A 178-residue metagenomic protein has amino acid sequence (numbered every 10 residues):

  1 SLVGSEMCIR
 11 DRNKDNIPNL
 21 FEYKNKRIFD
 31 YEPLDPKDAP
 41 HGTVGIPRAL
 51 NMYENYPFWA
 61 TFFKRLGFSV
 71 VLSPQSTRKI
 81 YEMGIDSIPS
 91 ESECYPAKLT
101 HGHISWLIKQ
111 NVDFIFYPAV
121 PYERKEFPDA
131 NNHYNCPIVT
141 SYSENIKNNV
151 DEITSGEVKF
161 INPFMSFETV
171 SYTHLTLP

Functional and structural regions predicted by a protein language model:
L2-I9, T176-P178: Short, small-residue-biased leader/transition segments that mark boundaries at the very start of proteins
L20-P36, F164-L175: A charged, amphipathic alpha-helical module
D35-V44: A short, charged/proline- and glycine-enriched loop that marks the coil->beta-strand transition at the N-terminal
T43, D113-F114: Structural motif
Y56-F58, E82-D86, K125-Y134, S171-Y172: Short acidic, glycine/serine/threonine-rich loops at helix termini
F68-S92, N162-V170: Short connector loops at secondary-structure junctions
T77-N111, Y122: Glycine-rich, anion-gripping cofactor-binding loops and their flanking helix/strand elements in enzyme active sites
E123, P137-L175: Cap/lid and interdomain-hinge subdomains that line or gate substrate/regulatory clefts in soluble alpha/beta enzymes
